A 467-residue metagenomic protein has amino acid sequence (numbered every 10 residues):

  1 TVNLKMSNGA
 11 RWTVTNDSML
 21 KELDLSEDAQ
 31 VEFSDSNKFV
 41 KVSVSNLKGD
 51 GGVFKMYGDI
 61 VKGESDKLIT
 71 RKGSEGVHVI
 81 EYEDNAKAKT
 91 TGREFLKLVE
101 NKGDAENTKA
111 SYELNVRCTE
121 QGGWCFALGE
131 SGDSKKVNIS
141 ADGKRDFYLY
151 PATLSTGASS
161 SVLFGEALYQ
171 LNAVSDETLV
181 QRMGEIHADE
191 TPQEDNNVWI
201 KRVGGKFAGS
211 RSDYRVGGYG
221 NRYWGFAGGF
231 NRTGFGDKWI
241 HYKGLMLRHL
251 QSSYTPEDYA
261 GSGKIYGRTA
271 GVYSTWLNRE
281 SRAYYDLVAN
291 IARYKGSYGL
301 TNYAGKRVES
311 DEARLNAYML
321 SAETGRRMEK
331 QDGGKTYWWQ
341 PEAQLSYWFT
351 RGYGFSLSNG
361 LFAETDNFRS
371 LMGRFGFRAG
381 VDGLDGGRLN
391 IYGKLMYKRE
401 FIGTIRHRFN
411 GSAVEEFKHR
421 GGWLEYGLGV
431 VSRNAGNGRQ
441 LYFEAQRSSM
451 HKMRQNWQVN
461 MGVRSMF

Functional and structural regions predicted by a protein language model:
T1-V79, E83-P151: Extracellular beta-solenoid/beta-roll
A88-E106, Y214-G234, F362-F368: Short secondary-structure subsegments characteristic of cysteine-rich extracellular domains
K97-V99, V198-I200, K243-R248, L287 (+3 more regions): Extended hydrophobic secondary-structure segments that form protein cores and membrane-embedded regions
T153-G334, E444-Q458: Outer membrane beta-barrel translocator domains of Type V secretion systems
S159, E166, Y214-N221, E257-Y266 (+3 more regions): Solvent-exposed, glycine/polar-rich loop segments of beta-barrel outer-membrane systems
P192-E194, G234-K238, N278-E280, M328-G333 (+7 more regions): Outer-membrane beta-barrel strand-turn architecture
F226-R232, V272-W276, L320-M328, L345-Y347 (+4 more regions): Residues on the lipid-exposed face of transmembrane beta-strands in outer-membrane beta-barrel proteins
G360-F467: Outer membrane beta-barrel transmembrane domains
